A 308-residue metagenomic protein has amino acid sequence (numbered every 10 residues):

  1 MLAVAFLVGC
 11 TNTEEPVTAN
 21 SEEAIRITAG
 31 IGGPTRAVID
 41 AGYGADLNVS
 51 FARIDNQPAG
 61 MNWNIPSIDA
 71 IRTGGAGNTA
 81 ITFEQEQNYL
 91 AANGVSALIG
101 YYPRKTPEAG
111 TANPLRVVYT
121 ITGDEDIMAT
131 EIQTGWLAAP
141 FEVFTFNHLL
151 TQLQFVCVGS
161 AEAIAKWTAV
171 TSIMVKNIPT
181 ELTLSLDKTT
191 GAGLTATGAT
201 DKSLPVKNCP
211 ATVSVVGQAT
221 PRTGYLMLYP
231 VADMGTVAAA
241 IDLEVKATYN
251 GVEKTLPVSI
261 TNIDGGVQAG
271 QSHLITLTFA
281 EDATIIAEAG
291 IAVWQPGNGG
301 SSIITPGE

Functional and structural regions predicted by a protein language model:
M1-E308: Sec-type signal peptide cleavage vicinity
